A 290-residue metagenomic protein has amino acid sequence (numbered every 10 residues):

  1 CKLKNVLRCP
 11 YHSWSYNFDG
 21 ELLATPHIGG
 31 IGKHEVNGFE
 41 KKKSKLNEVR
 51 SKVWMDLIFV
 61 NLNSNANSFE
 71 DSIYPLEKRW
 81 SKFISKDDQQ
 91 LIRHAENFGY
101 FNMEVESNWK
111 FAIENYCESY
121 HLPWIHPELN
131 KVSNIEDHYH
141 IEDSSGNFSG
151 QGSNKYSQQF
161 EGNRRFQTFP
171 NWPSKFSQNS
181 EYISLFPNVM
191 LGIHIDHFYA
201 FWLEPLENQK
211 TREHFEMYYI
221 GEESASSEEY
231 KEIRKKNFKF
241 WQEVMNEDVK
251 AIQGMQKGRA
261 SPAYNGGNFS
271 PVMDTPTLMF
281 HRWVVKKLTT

Functional and structural regions predicted by a protein language model:
C1-N63, E70-P75: Rieske [2Fe-2S] iron-sulfur-binding domain
K52-V53, L57-T290: C-terminal catalytic domain of Rieske-type non-heme iron oxygenases
